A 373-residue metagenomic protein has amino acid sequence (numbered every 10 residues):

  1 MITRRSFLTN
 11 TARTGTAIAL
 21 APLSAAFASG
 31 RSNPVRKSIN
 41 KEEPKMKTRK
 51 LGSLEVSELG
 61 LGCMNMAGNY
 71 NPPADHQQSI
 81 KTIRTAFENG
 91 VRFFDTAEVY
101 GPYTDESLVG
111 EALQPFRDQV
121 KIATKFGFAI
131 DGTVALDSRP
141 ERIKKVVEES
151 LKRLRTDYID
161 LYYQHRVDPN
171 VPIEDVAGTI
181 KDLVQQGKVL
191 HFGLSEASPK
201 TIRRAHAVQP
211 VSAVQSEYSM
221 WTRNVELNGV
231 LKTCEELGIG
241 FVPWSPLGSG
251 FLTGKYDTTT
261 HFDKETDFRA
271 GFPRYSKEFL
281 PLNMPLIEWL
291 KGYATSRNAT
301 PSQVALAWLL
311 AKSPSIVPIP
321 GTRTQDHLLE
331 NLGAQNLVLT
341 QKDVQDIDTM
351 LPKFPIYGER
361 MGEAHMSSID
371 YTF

Functional and structural regions predicted by a protein language model:
I2-K121, H261, F373: N-terminal binding-site loop/beta-alpha segment at the start of enzyme catalytic domains that lines or forms
V56-G60, F93, Q119-A123, Y158-L161 (+4 more regions): Structural preference for beta-strand elements that scaffold enzyme active sites
M64-M66, A97-V99, K125-A129, Q164-V167 (+4 more regions): Active-site beta-loop-alpha junctions enriched in small/polar residues
A67-Y70, A129-V134, H327: A short acidic, helix-capping loop that chelates divalent metal ions and anchors anionic groups
P73-T85, R139-K152, I202: Short, acidic/polar
A74-Q78, T104, A135-R142, D168-V171 (+2 more regions): Alpha-helix N-cap and loop-to-helix initiation/capping positions
L154-P169: Active-site groove signature of glycoside hydrolases
V171-F354, S368-F373: Beta/alpha (TIM)-barrel catalytic core signal, keyed to glycine-rich beta->alpha loops juxtaposed to Asp/Glu that bind
